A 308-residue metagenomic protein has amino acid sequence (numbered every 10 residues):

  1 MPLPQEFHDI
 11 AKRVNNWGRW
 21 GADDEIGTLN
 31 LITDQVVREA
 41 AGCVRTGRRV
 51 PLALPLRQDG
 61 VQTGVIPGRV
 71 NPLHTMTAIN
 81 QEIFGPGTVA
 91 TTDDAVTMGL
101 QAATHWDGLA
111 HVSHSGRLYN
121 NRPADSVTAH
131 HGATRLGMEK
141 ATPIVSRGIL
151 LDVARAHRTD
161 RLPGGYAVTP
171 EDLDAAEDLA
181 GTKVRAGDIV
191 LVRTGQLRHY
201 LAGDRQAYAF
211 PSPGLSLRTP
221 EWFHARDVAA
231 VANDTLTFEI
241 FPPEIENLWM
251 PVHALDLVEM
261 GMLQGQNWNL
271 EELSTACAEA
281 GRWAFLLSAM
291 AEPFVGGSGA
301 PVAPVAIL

Functional and structural regions predicted by a protein language model:
M1-L308: Active-/binding-site microenvironments in catalytic and ligand-binding cores
